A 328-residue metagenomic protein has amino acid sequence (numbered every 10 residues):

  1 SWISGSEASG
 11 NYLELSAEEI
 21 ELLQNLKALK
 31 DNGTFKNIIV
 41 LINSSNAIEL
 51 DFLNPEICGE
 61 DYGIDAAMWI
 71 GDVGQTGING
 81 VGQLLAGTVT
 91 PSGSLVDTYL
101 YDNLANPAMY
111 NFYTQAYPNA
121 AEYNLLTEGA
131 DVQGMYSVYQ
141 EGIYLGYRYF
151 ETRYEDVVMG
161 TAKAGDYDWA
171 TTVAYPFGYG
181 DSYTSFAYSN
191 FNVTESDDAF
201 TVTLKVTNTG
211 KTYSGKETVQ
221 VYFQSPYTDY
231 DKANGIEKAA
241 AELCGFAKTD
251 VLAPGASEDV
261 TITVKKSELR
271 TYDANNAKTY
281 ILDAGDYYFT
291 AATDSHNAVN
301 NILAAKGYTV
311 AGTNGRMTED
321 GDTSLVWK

Functional and structural regions predicted by a protein language model:
S1-K328: C-terminal non-catalytic regions of proteins with extracellular/luminal or membrane-system context
